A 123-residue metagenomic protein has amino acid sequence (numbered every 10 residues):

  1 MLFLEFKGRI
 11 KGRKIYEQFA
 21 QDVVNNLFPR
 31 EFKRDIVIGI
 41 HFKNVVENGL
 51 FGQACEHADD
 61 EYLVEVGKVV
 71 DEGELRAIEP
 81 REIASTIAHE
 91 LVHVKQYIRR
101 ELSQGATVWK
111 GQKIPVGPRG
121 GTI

Functional and structural regions predicted by a protein language model:
M1-F3, K7, G111, G120: Intrinsically disordered, low-complexity regions
L2-Y62: Auxiliary, metal-adjacent structural segments of Zn-dependent hydrolase domains
K7, E74-I78, R119: Short coil/turn segments at secondary-structure junctions
K14, A77-E82, T86: Soluble non-cytosolic domains of exported or imported proteins
H41-R81, V94-I98, L102: Active-site scaffold of zinc-dependent metalloenzymes
R81-S85, Y97-I123: Post-HEXXH active-site segment of zinc metalloproteases
H89, H93: Histidine-centered divalent metal-coordination motifs
